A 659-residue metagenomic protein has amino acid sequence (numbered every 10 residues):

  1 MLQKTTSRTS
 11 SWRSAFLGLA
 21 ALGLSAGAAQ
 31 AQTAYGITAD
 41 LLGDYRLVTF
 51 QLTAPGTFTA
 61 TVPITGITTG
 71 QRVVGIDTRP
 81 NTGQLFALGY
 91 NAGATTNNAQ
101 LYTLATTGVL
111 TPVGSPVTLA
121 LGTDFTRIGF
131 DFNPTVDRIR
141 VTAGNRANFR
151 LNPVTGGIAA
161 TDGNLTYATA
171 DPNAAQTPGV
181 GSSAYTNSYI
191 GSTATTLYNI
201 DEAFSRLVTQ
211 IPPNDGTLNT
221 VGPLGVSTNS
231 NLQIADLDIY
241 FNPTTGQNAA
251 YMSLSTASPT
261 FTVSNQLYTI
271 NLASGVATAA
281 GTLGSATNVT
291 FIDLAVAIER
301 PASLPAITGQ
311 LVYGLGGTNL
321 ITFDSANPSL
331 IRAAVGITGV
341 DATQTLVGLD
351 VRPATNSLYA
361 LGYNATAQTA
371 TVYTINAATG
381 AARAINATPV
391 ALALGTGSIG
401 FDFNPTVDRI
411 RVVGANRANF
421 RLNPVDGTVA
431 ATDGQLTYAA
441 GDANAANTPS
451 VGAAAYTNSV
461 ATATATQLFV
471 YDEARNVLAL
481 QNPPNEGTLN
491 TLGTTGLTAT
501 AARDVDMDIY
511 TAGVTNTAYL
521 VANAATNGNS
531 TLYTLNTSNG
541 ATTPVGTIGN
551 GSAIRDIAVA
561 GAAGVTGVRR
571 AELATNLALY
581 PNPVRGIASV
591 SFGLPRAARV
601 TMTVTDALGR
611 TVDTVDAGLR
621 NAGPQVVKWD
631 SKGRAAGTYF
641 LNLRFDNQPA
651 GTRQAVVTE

Functional and structural regions predicted by a protein language model:
A26-A31: Sec/Tat signal peptide C-region and signal peptidase I cleavage site
Q32, G83, T135-D137, A194-T195 (+6 more regions): Short coil/turn segments that connect the beta-strands within blades of beta-propeller domains
L42-T49, A94-T103, A147-L151, S205-I211 (+6 more regions): Structural motif
F58-T68, G108-L119, I158-D171, T209-S227 (+8 more regions): Beta-propeller fold detector
T69-D77, T118-F132, A168-S188, N229-I239 (+6 more regions): Repeated scaffold domains used in trafficking and secretory/extracellular systems, primarily beta-propellers
A562-Y580, G593-P595, V612: Residue-level detector of functionally pivotal "anchor" positions at catalytic/ligand-binding pockets or at interdomain
V604-V612, Y639: Short, glycine-anchored, charge-dense loop/turn motifs used at functional sites
T614, V627-K628, G633-E659: C-terminal tail/sorting-segment detector
